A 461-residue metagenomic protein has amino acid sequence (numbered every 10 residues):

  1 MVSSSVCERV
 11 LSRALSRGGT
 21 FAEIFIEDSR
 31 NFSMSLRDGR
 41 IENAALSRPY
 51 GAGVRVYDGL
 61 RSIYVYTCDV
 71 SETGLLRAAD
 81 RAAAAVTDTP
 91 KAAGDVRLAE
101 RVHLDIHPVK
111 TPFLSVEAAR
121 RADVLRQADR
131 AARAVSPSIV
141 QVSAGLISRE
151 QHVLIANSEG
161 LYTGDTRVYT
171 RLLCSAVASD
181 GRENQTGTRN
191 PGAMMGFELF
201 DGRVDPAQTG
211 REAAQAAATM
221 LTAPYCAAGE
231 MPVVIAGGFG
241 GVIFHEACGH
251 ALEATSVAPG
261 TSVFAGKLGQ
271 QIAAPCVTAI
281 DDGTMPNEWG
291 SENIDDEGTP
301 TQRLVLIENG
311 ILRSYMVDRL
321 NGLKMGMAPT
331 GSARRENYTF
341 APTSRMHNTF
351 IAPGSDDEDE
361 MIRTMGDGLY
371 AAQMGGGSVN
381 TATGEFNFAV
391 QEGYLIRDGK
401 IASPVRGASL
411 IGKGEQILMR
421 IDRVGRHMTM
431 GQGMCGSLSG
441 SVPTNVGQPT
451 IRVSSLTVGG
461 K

Functional and structural regions predicted by a protein language model:
M1-K461: N-terminal small-residue-enriched
